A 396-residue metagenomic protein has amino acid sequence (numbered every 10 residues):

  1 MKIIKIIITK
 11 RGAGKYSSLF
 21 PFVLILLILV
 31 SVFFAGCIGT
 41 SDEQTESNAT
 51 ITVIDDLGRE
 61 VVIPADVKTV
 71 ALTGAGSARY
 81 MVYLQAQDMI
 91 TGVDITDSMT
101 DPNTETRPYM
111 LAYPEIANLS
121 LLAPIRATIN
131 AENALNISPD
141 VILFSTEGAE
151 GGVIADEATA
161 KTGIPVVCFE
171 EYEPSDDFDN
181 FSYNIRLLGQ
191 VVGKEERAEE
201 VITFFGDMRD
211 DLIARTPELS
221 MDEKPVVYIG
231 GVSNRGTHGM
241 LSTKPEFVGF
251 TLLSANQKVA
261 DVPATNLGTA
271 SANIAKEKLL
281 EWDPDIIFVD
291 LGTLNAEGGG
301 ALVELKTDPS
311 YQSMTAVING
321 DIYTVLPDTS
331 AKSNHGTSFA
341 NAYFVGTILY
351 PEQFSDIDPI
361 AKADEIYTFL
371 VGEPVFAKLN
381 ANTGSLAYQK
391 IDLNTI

Functional and structural regions predicted by a protein language model:
M1-N48: Secretory targeting signatures
E60, I154-G236, V317-A387, I391-N394: Extracytoplasmic substrate-binding proteins
A65, T128-V141, N273-D283: Short helices/loops that flank or line small-molecule/ion binding pockets
A71-T73, T91-D94, V141-S145, V166-E170 (+4 more regions): Structural recognition of the beta-strand scaffold that forms the well-ordered cores of secreted hydrolase catalytic
G76-R79, T96-M99, V141-I142, E147-G151 (+5 more regions): Solvent-exposed loop/turn segments at secondary-structure junctions within structured extracellular/periplasmic domains
A78-I137, V141, T146-E147, K258-A260 (+1 more regions): A short, structured surface patch at a secondary-structure boundary
E246-G268, N319-L326: His/Asp/Glu-enriched short active-site or ligand-binding loop at hydrolase and phosphoryl-transfer sites
